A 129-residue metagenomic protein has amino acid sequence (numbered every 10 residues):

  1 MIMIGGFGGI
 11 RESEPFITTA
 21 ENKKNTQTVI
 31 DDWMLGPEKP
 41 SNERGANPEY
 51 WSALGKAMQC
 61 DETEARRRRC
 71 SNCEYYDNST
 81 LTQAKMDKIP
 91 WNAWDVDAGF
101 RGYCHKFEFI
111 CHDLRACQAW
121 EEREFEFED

Functional and structural regions predicted by a protein language model:
I2-D129: Cysteine-centered metal-binding/redox modules
